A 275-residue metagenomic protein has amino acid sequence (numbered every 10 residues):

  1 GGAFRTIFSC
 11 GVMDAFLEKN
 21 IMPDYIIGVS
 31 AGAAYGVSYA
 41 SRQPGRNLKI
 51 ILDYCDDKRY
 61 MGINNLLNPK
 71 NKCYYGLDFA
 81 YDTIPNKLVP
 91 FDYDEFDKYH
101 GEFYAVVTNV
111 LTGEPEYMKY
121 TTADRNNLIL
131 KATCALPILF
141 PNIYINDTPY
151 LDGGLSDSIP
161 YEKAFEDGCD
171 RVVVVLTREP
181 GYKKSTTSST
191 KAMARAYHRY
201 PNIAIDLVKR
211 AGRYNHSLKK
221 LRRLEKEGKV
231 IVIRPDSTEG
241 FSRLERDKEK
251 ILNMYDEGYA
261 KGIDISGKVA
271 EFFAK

Functional and structural regions predicted by a protein language model:
G1-V29, V37-K275: Patatin-like phospholipase
